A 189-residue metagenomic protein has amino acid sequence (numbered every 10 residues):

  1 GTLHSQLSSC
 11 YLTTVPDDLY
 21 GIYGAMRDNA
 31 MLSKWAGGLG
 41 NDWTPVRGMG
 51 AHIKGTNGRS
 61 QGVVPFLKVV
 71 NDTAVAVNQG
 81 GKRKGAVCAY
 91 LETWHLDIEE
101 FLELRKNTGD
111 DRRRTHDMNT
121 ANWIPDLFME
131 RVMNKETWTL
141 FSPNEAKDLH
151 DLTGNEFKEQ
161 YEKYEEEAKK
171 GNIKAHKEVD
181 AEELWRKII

Functional and structural regions predicted by a protein language model:
G1-S8: N-terminal flexible segment immediately upstream of the FAD-binding catalytic core in FAD-dependent oxidoreductases
S8-I189: Active-site cavity-forming subdomains of large catalytic enzyme subunits
